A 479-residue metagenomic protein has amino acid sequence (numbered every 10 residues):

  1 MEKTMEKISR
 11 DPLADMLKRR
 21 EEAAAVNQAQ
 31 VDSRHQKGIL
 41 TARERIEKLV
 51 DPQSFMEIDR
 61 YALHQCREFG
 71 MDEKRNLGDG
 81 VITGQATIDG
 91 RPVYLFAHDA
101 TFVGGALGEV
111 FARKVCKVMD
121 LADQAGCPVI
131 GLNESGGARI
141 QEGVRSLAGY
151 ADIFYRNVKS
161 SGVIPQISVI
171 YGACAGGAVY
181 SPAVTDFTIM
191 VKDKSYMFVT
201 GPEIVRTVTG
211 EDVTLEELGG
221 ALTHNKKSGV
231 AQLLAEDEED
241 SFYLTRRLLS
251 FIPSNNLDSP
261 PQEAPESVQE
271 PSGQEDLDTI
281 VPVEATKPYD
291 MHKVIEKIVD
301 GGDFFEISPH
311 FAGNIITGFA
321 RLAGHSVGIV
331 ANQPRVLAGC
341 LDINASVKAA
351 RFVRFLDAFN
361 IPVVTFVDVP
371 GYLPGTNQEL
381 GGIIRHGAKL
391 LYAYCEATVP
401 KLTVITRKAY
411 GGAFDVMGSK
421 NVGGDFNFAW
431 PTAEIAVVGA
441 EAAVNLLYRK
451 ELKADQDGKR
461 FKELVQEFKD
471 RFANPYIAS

Functional and structural regions predicted by a protein language model:
E2-S479: Ligand-binding clefts of soluble mixed alpha/beta catalytic domains
